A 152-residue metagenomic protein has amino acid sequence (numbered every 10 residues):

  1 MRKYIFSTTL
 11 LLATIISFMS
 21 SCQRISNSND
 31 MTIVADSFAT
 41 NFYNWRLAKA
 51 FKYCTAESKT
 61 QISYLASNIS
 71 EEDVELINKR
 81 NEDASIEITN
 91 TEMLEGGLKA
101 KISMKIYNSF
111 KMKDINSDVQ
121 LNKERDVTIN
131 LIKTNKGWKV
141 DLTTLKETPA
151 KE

Functional and structural regions predicted by a protein language model:
M1-S20: Sec-dependent bacterial lipoprotein signal peptides
S20-N44: Short, low-complexity N-terminal intrinsically disordered segments enriched in polar/charged residues
N27-D30, Y53-T55, E124-I132: A general secondary-structure boundary signal
T32, L47-S109: Short solvent-exposed beta->alpha transition segments
S37, N41-W45, Y53-E57, T134: Structured segments of extracytoplasmic/periplasmic soluble domains in secreted or envelope-associated proteins
M93-E152: Exposed beta-sheet edge and beta->alpha loop/turn motif
